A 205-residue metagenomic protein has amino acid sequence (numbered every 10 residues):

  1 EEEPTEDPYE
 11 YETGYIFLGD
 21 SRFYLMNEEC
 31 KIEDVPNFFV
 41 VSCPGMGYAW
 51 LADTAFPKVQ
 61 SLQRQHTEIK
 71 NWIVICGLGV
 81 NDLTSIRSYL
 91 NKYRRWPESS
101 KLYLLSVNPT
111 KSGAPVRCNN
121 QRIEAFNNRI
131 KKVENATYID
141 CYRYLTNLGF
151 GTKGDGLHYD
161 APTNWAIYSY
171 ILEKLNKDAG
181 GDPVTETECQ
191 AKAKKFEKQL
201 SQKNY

Functional and structural regions predicted by a protein language model:
E1-D7: Acidic, proline-/serine-/threonine-rich low-complexity intrinsically disordered repeat tracts
Y9-S88, K111: Conserved SGNH/GDSL esterase-like catalytic core that processes O-acyl groups on lipids and polysaccharides
Y15, V74, K101-L102, Y138: Hydrophobic/aromatic residues located in beta-strands of well-ordered beta-sheets within soluble catalytic
A55-P57, I69, T137, C141-Y144 (+3 more regions): Catalytic phosphate/metal-binding cores of nucleic-acid and nucleotide-processing enzymes, i.e., regions that mediate
L78-N81, R95-E124, L145: Active-site segments of SGNH/GDSL-like serine hydrolases that catalyze O-acetyl group transfer/hydrolysis on lipids
P109-C141, A161-N164: Substrate-gating cap/lid alpha-helix
T152-Y205: Histidine-centered active-site loop/cap adjacent to the catalytic His in serine esterases/O-acetyl transfer systems
